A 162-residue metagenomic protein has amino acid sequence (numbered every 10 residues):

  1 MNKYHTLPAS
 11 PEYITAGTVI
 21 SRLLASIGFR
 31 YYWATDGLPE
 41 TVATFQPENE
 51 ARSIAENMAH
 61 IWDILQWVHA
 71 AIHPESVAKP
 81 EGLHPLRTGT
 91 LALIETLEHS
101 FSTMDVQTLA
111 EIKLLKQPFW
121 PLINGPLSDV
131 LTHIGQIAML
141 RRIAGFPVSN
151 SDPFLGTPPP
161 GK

Functional and structural regions predicted by a protein language model:
N2-P8, S21-Y32, V42-P80, L115-K162: Short, contiguous alpha-helical
A9-Y13: Short glycine/proline-rich turn/loop motifs
I14-S21, P80-H84: Second-shell loop/turn segments in exported
R22-W33, T90-S100: An acidic intrinsically disordered interaction segment
D36-V42, T103-M104: Extracellular-facing binding/remodeling surfaces
W67-S100: Helix-adjacent hinge/juxtasegments
E98-S102, P160-K162: Long, well-ordered core segments of solenoidal/helical folds
F101-K116: Acidic catalytic patch
